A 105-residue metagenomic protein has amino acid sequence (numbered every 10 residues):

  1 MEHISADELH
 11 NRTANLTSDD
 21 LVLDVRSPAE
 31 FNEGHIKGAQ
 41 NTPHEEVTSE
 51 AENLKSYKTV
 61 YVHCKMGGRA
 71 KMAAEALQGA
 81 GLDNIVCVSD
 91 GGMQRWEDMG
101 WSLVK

Functional and structural regions predicted by a protein language model:
M1-L21, S27-T59, G68-K105: Rhodanese-like catalytic fold shared by cysteine-dependent sulfurtransferases and DSP/PTP-type phosphatases
H63-C64: Short, surface-exposed ligand- or partner-binding patches at beta-edge/loop junctions that are enriched in aromatics
